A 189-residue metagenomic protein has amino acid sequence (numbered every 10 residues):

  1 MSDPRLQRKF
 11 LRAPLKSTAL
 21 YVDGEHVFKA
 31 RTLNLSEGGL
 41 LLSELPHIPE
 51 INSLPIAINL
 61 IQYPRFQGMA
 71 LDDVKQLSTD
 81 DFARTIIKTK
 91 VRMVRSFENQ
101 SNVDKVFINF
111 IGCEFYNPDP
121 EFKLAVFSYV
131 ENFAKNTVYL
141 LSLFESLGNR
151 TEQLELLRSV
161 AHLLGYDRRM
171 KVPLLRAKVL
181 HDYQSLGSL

Functional and structural regions predicted by a protein language model:
M1-L189: Structured alpha-helical
